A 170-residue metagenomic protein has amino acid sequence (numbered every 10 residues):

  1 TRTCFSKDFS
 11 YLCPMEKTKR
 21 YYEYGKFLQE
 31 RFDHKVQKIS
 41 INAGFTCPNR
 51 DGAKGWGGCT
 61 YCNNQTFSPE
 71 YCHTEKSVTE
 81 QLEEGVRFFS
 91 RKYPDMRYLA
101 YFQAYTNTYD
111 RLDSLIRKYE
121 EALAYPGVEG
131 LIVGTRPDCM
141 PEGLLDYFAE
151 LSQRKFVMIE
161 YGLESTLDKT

Functional and structural regions predicted by a protein language model:
P14-G58, N64-L99: N-terminal [4Fe-4S]-dependent radical SAM core
Q65-G85, F89, Y93-L112, G127-M140 (+1 more regions): Core AdoMet radical
E84-K92, E121-A122, Y147-E150: A generic secondary-structure signal
L112-E120, P141-E150: Distinct, well-ordered alpha-helical segments
Y125, L151-R154: Acidic-histidine catalytic/liganding microenvironments
